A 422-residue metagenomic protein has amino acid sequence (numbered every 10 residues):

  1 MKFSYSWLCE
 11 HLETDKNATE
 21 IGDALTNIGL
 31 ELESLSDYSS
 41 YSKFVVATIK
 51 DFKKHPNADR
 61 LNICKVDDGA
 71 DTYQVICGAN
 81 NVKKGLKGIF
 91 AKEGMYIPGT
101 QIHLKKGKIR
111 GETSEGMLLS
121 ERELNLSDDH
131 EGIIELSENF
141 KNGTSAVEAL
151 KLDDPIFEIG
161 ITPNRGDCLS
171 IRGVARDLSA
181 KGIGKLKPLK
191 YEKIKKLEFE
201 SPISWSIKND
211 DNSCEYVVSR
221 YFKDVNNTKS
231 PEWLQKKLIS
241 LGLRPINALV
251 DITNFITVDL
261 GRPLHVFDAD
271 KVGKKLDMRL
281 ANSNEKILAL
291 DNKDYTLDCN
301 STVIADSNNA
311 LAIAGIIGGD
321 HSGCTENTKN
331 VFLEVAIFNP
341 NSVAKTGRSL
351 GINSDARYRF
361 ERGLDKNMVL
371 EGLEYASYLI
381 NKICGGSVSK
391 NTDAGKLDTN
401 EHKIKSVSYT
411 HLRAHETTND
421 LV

Functional and structural regions predicted by a protein language model:
M1-F199, F332, G351, D355 (+4 more regions): Phosphate-backbone binding interfaces of nucleic-acid-interacting proteins
M1-Y5, L152-P155, S213-V217, W233-K237 (+2 more regions): Short acidic (Asp/Glu) and glycine-rich catalytic loops that position anionic groups and cofactors
Y5, I28, N62, K187-E285: Glycine/proline-enriched, intrinsically flexible loops and inter-domain linkers
T48-D67, D71-Q74, T253-H321: Conserved mixed alpha/beta core segments that line enzyme active sites in large multi-domain catalysts
L86, G166-A180, R244-L264, N309-E326: Conserved phosphate/anionic-ligand binding catalytic regions in large, soluble enzymes, centered on
G116, S307-N391, G395-E401: Mobile "lid/hinge" segments at catalytic clefts and subdomain interfaces of large enzymes
K185-S204, G386-S408: Terminal amphipathic helices with adjacent charged low-complexity linkers/tails
T410-T417: Conserved small/polar residues in nucleotide/adenosyl-binding loops
